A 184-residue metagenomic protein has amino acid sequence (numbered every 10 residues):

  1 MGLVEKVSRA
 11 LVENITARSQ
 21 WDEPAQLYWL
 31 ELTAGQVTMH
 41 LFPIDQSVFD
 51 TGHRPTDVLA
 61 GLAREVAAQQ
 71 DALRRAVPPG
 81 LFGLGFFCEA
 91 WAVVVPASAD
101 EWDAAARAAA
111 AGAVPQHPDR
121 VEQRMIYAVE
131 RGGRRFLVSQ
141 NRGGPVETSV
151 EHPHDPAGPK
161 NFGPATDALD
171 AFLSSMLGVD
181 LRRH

Functional and structural regions predicted by a protein language model:
M1-G2, H184: Short, low-complexity, intrinsically disordered N-terminal peptides in bacterial proteins
G2-K6, H53, D57, K160 (+1 more regions): Alpha-helix boundary/N-cap detector
V4-N14, R18, R107-A109: Short linear interaction motifs
V12-G61: N-terminal interaction modules that seed assembly of large macromolecular complexes
P24-L27, G83, V121-M125: Short, surface-exposed beta-edge/turn micro-motifs
L27-E31, C88, V129: Hydrophobic side chains in beta-strands
R54-W102: Short HxH-centered metal-ligating active-site micro-motif
S98-H184: Glycine-rich, aromatic-bearing surface loops/beta-hairpins
